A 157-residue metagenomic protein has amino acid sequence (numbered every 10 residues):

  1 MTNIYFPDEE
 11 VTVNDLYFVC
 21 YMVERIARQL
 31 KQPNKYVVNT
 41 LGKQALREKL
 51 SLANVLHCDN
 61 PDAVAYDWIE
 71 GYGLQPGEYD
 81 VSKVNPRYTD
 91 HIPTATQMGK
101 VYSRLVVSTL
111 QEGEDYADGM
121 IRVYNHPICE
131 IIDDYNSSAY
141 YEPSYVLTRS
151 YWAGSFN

Functional and structural regions predicted by a protein language model:
M1, N54-D90, T94: Long, compositionally biased
M1-T2, N157: Intrinsically disordered, low-complexity linkers and terminal tails enriched in Pro/Gly and often acidic or mixed-charge
F6, E10-V13, Y88-L110, G119-I132: A structured, charge-rich N-terminal accessory region that forms the first stable segment of a protein and links
F6-D67: N-terminal interaction modules that seed assembly of large macromolecular complexes
K31-N39, P76-V81, E112-A117: Short, surface-exposed acidic
R47, S51, D67-E78, R104-Q111: Amphipathic alpha-helical interaction surfaces
Y124-N157: Glycine-rich, aromatic-bearing surface loops/beta-hairpins
